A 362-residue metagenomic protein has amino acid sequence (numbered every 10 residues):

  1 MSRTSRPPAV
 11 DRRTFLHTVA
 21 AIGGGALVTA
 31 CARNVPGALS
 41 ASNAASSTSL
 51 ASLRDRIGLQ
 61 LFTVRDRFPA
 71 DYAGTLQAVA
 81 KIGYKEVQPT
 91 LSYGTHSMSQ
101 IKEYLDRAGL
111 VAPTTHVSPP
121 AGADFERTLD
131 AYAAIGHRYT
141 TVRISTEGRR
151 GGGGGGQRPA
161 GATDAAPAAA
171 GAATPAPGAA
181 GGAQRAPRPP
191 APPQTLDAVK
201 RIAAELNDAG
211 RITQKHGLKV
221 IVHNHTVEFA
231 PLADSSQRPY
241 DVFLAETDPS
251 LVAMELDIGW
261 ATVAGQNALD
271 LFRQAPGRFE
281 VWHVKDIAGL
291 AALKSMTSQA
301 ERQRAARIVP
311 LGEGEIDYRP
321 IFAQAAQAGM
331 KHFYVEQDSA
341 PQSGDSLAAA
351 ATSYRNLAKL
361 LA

Functional and structural regions predicted by a protein language model:
M1-V10: N-terminal secretory signal peptides
A9-T14, G25-N43: N-terminal twin-arginine translocation
A21, V111, T115-A253, L347: Active-site acidic/histidine proton-transfer and metal-coordination neighborhood in alpha/beta enzyme cores
S47-S52, L76-K81, H96-A112, D124-H137 (+4 more regions): Acidic (Asp/Glu)-rich catalytic clusters
D55-Q60, V87-P89, A112-T115, T140-V142 (+4 more regions): Hydrophobic faces of well-ordered beta-strands that scaffold small-molecule active sites in alpha/beta enzyme cores
L59, V79, V87, L105 (+5 more regions): Conserved, mostly hydrophobic/aromatic
R65-A70, P89-S99, V117-F125, G148-R149 (+5 more regions): Acidic-and-aromatic substrate-binding clefts and catalytic sites of carbohydrate-active enzymes
K215-E315: Acidic/histidine-rich catalytic cores of soluble enzymes
